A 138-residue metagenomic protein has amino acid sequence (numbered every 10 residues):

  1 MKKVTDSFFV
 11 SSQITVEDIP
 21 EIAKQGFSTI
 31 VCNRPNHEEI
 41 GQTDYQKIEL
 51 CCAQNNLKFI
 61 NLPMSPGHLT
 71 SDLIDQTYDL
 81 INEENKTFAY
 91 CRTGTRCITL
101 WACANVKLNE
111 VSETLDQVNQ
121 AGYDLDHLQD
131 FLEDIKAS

Functional and structural regions predicted by a protein language model:
M1-F88, A102-S138: Cys-dependent protein tyrosine phosphatase-like superfamily
F88-I98: A phosphate-binding catalytic loop at a beta-strand-loop-alpha-helix junction that coordinates phosphoryl groups
